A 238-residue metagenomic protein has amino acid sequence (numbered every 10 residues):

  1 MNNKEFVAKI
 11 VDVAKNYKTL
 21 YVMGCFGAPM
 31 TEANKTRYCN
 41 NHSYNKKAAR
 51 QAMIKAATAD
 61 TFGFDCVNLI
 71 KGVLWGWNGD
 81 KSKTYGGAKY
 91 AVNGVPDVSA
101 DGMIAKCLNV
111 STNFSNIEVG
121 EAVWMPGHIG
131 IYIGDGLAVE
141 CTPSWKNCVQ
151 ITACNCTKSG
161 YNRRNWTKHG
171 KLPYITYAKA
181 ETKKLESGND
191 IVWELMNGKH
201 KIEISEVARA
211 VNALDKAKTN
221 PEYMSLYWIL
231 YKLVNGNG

Functional and structural regions predicted by a protein language model:
M1-K83, P126-H128, V139-C141: N-terminal capping segments
M1-L20, G79-S115, P126-K184: Aromatic- and glycine-rich peptidoglycan recognition patches
N2, T58-D65, T112-S115, S187 (+2 more regions): Extracytoplasmic/periplasmic, Sec-exported soluble proteins
F6, I10, A49-I54, G94 (+3 more regions): Generic structural signal of hydrophobic/aromatic residues within well-ordered alpha-helices of folded domains
C25, H42, A48, K89 (+7 more regions): Generic alpha-helical secondary structure signal
V67-G72, A178-G238: Short, solvent-exposed alpha-helical surface patches in non-cytosolic proteins
W75-W77, W124, W145, W166 (+2 more regions): A residue-identity detector for tryptophan
V119-E121: Loop/turn positions that initiate beta-strands
